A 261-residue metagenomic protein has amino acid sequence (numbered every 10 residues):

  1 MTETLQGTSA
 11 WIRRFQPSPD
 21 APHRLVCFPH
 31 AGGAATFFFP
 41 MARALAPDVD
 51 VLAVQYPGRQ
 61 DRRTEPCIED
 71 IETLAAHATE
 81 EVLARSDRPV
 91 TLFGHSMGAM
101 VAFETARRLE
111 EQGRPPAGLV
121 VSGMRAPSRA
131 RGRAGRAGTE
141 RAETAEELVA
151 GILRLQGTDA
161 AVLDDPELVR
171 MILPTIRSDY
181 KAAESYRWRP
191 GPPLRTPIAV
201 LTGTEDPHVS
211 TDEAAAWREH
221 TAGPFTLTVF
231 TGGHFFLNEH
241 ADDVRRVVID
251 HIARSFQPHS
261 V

Functional and structural regions predicted by a protein language model:
M1-F93, M97-V261: Domain-scale detector for complete catalytic domains at protein termini or as standalone homologs
